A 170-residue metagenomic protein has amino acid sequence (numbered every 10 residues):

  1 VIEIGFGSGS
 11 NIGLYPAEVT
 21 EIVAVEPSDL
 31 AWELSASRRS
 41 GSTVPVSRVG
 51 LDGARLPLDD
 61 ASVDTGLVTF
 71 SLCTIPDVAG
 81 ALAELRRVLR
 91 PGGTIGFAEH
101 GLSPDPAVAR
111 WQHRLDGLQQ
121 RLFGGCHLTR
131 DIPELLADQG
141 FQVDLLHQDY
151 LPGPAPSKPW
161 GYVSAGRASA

Functional and structural regions predicted by a protein language model:
I2-R55: Class I SAM-dependent methyltransferase SAM/SAH-binding core
D29, H100-D105, D149-L151: Short "lid" loop at the C-terminus of a central beta-strand within the Rossmann-like core of SAM-dependent
A54-G66: A short acidic, Gly/Pro-enriched loop at the edge of an enzyme's catalytic core that lines a small-molecule cofactor
D64-D77: A short SAM/SAH-binding and catalytic strip from SAM-dependent methyltransferases
A79-P91: A short glycine-rich, Lys/Arg-flanked "PGG" loop and its adjoining helix->strand segment in the class I
G92-H100: Conserved beta-strand signature within the Rossmann-like core of class I S-adenosyl-L-methionine
G124-G140: Short alpha-helix
H147-A170: Core SAM-dependent methyltransferase catalytic element
